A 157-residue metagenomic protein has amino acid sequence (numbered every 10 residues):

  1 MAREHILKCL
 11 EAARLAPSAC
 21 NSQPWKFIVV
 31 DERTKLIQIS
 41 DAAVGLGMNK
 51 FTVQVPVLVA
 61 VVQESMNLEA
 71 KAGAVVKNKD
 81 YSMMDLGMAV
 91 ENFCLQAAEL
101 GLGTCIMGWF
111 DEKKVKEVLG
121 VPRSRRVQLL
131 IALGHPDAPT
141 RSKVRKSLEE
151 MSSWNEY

Functional and structural regions predicted by a protein language model:
M1, D31-T34, F110: Short beta->alpha linker loops
M1-K8: A short N-terminal beta-strand-loop micro-motif at the entrance of redox/enzyme domains
E11, N21-A89: Glycine/small-residue-rich phosphate/adenosyl-binding loop
A13-R14, V59, A74-V118: Small-aliphatic-rich amphipathic alpha-helix that forms the alpha element of a beta-alpha
A19-S22, K50-V53, V121-R123, V144-R145: Solvent-exposed alpha-helices and their adjacent loops that cap or buttress functional pockets in soluble metabolic
Q63, W109, H135: Short secondary-structure boundary segments
K114-G134: Short, conserved aromatic-histidine micro-motifs
L129-Y157: C-terminal helix-cap and adjacent tail motif
